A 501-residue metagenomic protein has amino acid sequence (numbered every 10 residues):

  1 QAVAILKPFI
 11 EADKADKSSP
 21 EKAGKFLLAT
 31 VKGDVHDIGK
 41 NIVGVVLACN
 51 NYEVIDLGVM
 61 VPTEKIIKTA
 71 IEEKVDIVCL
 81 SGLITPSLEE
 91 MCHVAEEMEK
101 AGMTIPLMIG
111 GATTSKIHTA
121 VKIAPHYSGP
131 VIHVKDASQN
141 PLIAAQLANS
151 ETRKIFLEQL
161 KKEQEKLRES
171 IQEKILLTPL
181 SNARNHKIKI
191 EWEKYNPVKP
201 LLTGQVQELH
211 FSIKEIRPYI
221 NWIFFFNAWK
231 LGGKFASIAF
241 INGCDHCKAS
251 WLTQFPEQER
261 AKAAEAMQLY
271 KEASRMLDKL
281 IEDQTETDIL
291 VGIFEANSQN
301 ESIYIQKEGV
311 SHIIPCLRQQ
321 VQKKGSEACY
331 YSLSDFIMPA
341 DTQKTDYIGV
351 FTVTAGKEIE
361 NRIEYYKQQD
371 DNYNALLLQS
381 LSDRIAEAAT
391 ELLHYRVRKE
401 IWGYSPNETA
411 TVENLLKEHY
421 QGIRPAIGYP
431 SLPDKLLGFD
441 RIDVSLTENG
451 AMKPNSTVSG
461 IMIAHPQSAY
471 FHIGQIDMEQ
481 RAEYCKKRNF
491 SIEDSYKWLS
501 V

Functional and structural regions predicted by a protein language model:
Q1, I42, V61, K65 (+20 more regions): Generic recognition of stable, solvent-exposed alpha-helical segments in well-folded globular domains
Q1-L80, S302, Q322-C329, D341-A410: ATP-dependent carboxylate/acyl-activation modules
K25-K32, I38-Y52, Y195-Q207, I220-W222 (+1 more regions): C-terminal accessory/binding modules appended to enzymatic or scaffolding proteins
K40-N50, D56-H126: Cofactor-cradling patches in redox/metallo enzymes
V94, M98-P106, G111-I171: Conserved phosphate-handling catalytic cores of large alpha/beta enzymes
M98-A120, L202-A236, R481, C485-R488 (+1 more regions): Amphipathic alpha-helical packing elements
S138-L376, S380, K399-I401, A410-V412 (+1 more regions): Active-site loops and adjacent core secondary-structure elements that bind or stabilize anionic groups
Y330-F336, D341-V501: C-terminal accessory domains/tails appended to large, multi-domain proteins
